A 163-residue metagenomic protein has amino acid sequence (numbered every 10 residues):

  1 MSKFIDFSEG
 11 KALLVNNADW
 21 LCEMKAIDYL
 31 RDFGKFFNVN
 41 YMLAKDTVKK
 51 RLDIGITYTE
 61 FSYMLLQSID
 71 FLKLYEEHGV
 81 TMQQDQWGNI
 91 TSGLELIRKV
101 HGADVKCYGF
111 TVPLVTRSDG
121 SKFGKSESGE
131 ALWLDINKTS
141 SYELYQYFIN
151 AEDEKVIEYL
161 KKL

Functional and structural regions predicted by a protein language model:
M1-L94, V100-Y108: NTP-dependent nucleotidyl-transfer catalytic core
G88, L96-L163: Conserved nucleotide- and phosphate/pyrophosphate-binding catalytic cores in adenylate/nucleotidyl-handling enzymes
